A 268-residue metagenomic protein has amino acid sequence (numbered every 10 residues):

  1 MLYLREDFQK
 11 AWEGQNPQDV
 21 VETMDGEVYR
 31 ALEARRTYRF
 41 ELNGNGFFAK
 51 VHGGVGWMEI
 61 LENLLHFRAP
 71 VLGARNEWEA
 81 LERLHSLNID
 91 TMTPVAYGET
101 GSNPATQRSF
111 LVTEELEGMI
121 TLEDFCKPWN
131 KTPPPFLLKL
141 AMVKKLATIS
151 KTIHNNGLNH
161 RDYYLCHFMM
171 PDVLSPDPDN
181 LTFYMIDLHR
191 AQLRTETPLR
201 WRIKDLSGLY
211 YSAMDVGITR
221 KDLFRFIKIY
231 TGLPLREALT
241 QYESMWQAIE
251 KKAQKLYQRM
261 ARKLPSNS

Functional and structural regions predicted by a protein language model:
M1-N16, F40: N-terminal presequences and immediately downstream first alpha-helices
G14-L122, K151, N155-N156, M245 (+3 more regions): Conserved ATP-binding subdomain of kinase catalytic cores across diverse folds
S102-Q107, V173-L181: Short, solvent-exposed loop/turn segments that connect beta-strands within catalytic domains and beta-strand-rich
T121-P133: AlphaC helix of the protein kinase catalytic domain
N155-L165: Catalytic-loop of the protein kinase fold
Y163, H167-L174: Hydrophobic residue at the +6 position relative to the catalytic HRD Asp in the kinase catalytic loop
N180-Q254, Q258: C-lobe/activation-segment region of protein kinase-like
